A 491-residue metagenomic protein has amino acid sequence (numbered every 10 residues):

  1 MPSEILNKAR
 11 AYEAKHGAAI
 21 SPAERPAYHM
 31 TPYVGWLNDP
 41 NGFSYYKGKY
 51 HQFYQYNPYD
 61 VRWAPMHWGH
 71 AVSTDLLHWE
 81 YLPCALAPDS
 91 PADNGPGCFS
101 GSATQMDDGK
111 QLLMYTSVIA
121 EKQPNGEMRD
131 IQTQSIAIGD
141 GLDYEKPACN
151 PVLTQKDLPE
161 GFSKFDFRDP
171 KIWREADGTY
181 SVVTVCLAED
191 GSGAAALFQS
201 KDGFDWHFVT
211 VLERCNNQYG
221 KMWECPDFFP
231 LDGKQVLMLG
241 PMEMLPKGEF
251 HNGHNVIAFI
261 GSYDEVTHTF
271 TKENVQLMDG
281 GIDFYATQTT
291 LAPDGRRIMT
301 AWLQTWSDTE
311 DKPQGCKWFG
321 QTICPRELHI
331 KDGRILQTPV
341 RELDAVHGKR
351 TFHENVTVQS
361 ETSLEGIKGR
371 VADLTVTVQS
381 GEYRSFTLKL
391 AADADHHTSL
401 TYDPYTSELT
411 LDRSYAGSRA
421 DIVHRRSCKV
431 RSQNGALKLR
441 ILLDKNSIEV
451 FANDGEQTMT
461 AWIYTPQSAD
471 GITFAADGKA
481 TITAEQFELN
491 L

Functional and structural regions predicted by a protein language model:
M1-D169, R174-Q218, P230-D279, L303-H353 (+3 more regions): Beta-rich carbohydrate-recognition and catalytic domains
R10-K15, I257-L491: Beta-rich accessory regions
F229-P230, K479: Juxtamembrane/interface motifs at transmembrane-helix termini
